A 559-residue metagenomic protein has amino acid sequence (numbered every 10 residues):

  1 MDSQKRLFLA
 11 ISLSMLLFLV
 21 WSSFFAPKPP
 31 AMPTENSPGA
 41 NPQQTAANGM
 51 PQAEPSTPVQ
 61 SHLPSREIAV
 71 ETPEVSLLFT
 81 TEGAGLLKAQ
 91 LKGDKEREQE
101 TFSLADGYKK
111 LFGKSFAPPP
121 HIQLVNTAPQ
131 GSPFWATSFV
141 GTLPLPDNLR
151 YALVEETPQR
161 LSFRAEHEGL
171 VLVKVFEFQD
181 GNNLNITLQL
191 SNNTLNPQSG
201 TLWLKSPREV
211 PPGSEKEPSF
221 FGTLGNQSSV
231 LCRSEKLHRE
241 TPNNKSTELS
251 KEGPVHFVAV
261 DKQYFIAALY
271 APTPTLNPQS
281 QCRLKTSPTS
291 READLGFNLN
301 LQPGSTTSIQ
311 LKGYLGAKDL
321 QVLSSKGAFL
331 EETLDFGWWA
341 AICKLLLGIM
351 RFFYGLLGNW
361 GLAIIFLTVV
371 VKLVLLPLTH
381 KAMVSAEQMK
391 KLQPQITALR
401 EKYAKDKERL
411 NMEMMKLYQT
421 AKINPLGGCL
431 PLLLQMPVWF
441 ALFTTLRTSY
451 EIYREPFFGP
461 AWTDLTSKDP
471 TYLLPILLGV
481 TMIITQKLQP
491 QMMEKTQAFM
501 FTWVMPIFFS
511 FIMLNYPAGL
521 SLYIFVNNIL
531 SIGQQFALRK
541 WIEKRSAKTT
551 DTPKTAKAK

Functional and structural regions predicted by a protein language model:
M1, A53-E54, Q60-L63, A105 (+7 more regions): Short secondary-structure boundary micro-motifs
M1-P42, F79, L188-Q189, L202-S206 (+4 more regions): Helix-loop-helix
S3-K5, Q60, V154, E166: Aromatic/His-enriched, Gly/Pro-containing loop or helix-boundary segments that lie immediately adjacent to catalytic
S23-F112, F163, H167, A556-K559: Juxtamembrane extramembrane loops of integral membrane proteins
E67, S246, S250, A268-Y270 (+3 more regions): Hydrophobic alpha-helical segments with strong N-terminal bias
E71-E332: Soluble non-transmembrane domains of integral membrane proteins
